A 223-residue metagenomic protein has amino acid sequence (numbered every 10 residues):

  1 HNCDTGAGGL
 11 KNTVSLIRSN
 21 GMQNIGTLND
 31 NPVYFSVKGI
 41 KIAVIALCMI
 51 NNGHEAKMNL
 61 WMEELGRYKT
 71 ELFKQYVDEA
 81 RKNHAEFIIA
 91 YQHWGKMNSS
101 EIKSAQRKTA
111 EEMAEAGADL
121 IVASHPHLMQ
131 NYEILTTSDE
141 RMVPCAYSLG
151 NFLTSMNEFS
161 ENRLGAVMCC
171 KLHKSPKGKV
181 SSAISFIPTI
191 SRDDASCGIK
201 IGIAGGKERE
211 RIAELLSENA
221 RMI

Functional and structural regions predicted by a protein language model:
H1-I223: Acidic, metal/ion-coordinating pockets
